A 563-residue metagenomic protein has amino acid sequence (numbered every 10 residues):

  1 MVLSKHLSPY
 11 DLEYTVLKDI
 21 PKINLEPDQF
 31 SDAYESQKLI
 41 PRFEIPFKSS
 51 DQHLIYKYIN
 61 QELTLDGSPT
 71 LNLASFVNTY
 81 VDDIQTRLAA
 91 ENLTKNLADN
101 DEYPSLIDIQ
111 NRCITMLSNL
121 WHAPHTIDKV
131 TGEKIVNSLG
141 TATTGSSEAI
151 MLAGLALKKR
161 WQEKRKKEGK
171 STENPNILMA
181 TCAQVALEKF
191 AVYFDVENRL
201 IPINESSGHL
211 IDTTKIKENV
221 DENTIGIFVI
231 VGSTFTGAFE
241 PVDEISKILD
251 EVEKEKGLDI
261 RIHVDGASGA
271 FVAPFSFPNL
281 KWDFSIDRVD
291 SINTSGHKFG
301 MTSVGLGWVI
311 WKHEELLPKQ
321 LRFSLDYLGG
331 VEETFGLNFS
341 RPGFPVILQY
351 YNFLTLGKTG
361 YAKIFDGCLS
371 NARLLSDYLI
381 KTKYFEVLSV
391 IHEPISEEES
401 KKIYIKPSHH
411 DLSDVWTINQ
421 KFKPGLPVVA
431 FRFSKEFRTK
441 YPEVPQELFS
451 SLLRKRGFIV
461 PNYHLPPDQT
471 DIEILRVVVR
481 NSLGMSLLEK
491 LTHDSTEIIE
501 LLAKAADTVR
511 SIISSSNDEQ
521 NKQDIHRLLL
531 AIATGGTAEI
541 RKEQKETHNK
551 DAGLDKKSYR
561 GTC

Functional and structural regions predicted by a protein language model:
M1-E133, L155-A156, W161, R165-E168 (+1 more regions): Non-catalytic terminal extensions of PLP-dependent enzymes
Y10-P21, G132-V136, T141, G145-Q320 (+2 more regions): Conserved PLP-enzyme active-site core in the AAT-like
P41, V77, L97-D101, I135-T144 (+2 more regions): A short glycine/serine-rich beta->alpha loop
S105, A142-A149, M179, A183 (+4 more regions): Secondary-structure capping and boundary motifs in well-ordered enzyme cores
C182-Q184, G232-T234, G269, G296-F299 (+9 more regions): Short, glycine-/Ser/Thr-/acidic-enriched flexible segments
K189-A191, S303-G305, Q320-R322, G360 (+2 more regions): Short conserved micro-motifs at the rims of enzyme active sites and ligand-binding pockets
N219-E222, S285-R288, M301-S303, S340-F344 (+4 more regions): A structural signal for short secondary-structure junctions
S291, F299-K383, L388: Long, C-terminal catalytic modules of enzymes
